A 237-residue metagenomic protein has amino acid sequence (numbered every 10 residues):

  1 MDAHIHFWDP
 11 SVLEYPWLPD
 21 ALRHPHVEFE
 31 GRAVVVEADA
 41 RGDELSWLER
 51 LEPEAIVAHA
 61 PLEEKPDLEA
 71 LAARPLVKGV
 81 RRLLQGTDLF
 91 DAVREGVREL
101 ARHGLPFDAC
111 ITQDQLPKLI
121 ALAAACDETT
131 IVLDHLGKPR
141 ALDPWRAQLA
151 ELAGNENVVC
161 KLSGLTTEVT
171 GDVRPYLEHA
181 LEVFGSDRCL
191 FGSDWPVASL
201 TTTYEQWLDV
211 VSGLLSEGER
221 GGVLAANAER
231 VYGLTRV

Functional and structural regions predicted by a protein language model:
M1-A3, L18, H24-R32, H179 (+2 more regions): Mid-to-C-terminal alpha-helical segments outside catalytic/metal-binding sites
M1-H103, D114, A141-D143, D209: Mid-domain alpha/beta scaffold segments of enzyme catalytic cores
M1-W8, V12-L13, A92, G96 (+6 more regions): A generic "structured core" feature
H4, I56, L100, H135 (+4 more regions): Conserved, mostly hydrophobic/aromatic
H6, D39, G137, L165-T166 (+1 more regions): Catalytic metal-binding/acid-base residues of hydrolase active sites
P75-K78, G154, G218: Structured loop/turn residues at beta-strand edges in well-structured enzyme cores
F90-L190: Catalytic pocket-lining loop regions of alpha/beta-barrel enzymes, especially the amidohydrolase/enolase/GH5 lineages
